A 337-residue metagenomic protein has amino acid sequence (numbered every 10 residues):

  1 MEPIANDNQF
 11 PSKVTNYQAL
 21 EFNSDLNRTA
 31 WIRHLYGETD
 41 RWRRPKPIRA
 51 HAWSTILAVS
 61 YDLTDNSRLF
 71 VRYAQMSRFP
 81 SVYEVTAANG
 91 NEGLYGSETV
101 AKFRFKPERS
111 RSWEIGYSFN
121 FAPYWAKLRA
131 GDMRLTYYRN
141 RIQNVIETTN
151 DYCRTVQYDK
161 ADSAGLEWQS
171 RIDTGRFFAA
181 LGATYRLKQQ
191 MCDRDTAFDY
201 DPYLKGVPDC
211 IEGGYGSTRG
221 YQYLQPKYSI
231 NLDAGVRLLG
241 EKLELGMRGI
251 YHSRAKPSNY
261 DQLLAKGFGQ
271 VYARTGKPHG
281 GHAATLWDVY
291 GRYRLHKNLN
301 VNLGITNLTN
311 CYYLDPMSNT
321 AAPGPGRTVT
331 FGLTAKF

Functional and structural regions predicted by a protein language model:
M1-E2, A58, D62, R68-R72 (+5 more regions): Membrane-spanning beta-strand positions in outer-membrane beta-barrel proteins
I4-P47, Y83-K102, T149-R154, M191-R219 (+1 more regions): Solvent-exposed loop segments that connect transmembrane elements
N6, W125-I146, N150, R154-D261 (+1 more regions): Gram-negative outer-membrane beta-barrel transporters
Y17-R28, R104-Y117, R176-R186, Y203 (+1 more regions): Conserved long hydrophobic alpha-helices within structured protein cores
F22, R49, L57-Y61, I115-F119 (+7 more regions): Residues on the lipid-exposed face of transmembrane beta-strands in outer-membrane beta-barrel proteins
E38-S54, Y61-D62, N66-R68, Q75-R134 (+4 more regions): Outer-membrane beta-barrel signature, preferentially recognizing the C-terminal barrel domain of Gram-negative
T55-I56, A101, D315-N319: Short beta-alpha junctions and helix-cap segments that line functional grooves
S77-R78, T148, K242, I250-V271 (+1 more regions): C-terminal beta-signal and adjacent terminal beta-strands/loops of Gram-negative outer-membrane beta-barrel proteins
